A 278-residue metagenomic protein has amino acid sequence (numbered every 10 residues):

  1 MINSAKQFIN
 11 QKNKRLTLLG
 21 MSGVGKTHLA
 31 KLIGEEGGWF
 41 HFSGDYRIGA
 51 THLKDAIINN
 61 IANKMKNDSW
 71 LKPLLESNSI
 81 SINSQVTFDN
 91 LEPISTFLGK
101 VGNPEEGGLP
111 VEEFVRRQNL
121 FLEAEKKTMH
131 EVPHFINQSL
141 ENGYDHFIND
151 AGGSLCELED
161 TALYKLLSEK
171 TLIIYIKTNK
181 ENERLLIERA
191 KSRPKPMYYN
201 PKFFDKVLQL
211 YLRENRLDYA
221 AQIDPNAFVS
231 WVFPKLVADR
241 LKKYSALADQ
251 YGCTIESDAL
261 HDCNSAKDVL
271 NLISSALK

Functional and structural regions predicted by a protein language model:
L18: Hydrophobic anchor at the beta1->P-loop junction of P-loop NTPases
S22: The conserved Walker
G25: Conserved glycine(s) of the Walker
L29, I33: Hydrophobic positions on the alpha1 helix immediately C-terminal to the Walker A/P-loop
G38-L53: Short beta-strand-centered segment that lines the nucleotide-binding/catalytic pocket of NTP-utilizing
L53, I57-A162: ATP-dependent small-molecule kinase phosphotransfer cores that center on conserved nucleotide phosphate-binding segments
D150, L166-R216: Conserved phosphate-donor/acceptor-positioning beta-strand/loop module used by diverse small-molecule
R216-K278: NTP-dependent small-molecule kinase module
